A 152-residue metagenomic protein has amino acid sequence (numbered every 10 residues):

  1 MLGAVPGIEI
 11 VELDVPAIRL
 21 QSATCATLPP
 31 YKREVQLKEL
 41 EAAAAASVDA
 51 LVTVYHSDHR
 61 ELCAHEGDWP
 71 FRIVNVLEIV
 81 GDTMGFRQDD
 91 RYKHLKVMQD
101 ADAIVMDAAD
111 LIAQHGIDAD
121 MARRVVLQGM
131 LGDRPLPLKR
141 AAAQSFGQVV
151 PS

Functional and structural regions predicted by a protein language model:
M1-S152: Iron-sulfur cluster-binding electron-transfer modules in prokaryotic oxidoreductases
